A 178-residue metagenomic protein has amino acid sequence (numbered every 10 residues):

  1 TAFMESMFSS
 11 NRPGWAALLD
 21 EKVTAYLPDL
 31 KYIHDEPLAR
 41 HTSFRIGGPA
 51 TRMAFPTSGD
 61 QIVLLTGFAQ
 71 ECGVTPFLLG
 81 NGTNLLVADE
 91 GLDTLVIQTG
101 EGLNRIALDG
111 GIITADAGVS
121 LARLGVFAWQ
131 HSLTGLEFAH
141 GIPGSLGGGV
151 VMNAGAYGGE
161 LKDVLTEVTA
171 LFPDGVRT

Functional and structural regions predicted by a protein language model:
F3-L79: N-terminal, positively charged, Ser/Thr/Ala/Gly-biased leader segments that form transit/presequence-like amphipathic
A39-V74, A88-L133, E160-R177: N-terminal glycine-rich flavin-associated loop
G135-H140: A short, small-residue-rich loop immediately preceding and capping a beta-strand
G144: An amphipathic, basic-hydrophobic helix/alpha-beta surface used to engage anionic, phosphate-rich ligands or surfaces
G149-V150: Extended, low-hydrophobicity, polar/charged segments
